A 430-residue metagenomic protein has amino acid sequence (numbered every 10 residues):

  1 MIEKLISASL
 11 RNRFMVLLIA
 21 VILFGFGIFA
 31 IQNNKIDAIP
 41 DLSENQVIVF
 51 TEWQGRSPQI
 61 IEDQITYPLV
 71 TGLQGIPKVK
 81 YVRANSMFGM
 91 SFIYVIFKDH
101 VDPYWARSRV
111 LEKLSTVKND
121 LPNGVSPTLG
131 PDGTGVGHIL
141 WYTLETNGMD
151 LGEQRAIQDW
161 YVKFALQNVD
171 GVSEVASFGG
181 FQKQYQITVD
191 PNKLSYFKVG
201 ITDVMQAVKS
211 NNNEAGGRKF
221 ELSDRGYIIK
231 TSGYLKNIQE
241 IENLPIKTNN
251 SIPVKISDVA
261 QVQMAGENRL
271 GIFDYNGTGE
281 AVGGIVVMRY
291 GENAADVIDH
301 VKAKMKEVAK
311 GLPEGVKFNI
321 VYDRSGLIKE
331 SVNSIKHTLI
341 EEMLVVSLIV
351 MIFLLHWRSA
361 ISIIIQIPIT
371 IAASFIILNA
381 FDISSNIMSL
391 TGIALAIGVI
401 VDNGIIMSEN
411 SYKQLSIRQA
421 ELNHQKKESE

Functional and structural regions predicted by a protein language model:
M1-M343, I352, R358, N423-H424: Membrane-proximal extracytoplasmic
N12, R109, K113, K304 (+6 more regions): Short alpha-helical scaffold segments that flank and stabilize functional sites
G27-Q32, D37, K317, L344-Y412: Hydrophobic transmembrane alpha-helices and their membrane-interface caps in long multi-pass transport proteins
D299, E307, G311, I328-H337 (+2 more regions): Cytosolic juxtamembrane regions of multi-pass inner-membrane proteins
